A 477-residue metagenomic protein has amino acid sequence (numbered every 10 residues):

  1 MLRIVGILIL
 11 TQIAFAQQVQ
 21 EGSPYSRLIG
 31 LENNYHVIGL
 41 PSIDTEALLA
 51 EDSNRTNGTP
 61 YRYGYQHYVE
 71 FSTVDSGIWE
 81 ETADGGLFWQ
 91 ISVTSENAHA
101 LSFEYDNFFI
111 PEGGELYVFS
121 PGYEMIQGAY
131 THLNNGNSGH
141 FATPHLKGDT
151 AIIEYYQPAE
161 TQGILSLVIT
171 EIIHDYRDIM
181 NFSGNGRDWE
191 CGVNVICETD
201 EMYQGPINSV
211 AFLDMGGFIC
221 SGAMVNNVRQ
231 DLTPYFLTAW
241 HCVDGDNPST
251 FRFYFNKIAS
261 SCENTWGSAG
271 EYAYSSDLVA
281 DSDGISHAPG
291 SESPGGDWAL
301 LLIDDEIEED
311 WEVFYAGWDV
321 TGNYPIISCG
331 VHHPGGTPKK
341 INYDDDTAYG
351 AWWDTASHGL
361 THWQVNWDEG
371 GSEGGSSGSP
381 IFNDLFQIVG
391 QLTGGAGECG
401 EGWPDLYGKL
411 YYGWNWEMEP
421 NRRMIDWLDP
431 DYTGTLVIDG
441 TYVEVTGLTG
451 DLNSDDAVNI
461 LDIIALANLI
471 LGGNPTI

Functional and structural regions predicted by a protein language model:
L2-A14: Sec-dependent N-terminal signal peptides
Q17-W89, N137-P144, D149-N226: Protease-domain processing segments flanking chymotrypsin-fold serine proteases, especially trypsin-like
G86, S95-S102: Extended extracellular/luminal ectodomain segments enriched in beta-structured repeat modules
F109-M125: Short, surface-exposed beta-strand/strand-loop-strand elements in extracellular ectodomains
L146-T361, V365: Serine endopeptidase catalytic core focused on the charge-relay Asp
I207-C220, S276, E308-E312, K339-D426 (+1 more regions): Active-site region of chymotrypsin-like
L436-D451, N474-I477: Low-complexity, Pro/Thr/Ser/Gly/Ala-rich linker/spacer regions in secreted, extracellular modular proteins
L452-I477: Alpha-helical segments with a strong preference for the paired helices of cellulosomal dockerin domains
